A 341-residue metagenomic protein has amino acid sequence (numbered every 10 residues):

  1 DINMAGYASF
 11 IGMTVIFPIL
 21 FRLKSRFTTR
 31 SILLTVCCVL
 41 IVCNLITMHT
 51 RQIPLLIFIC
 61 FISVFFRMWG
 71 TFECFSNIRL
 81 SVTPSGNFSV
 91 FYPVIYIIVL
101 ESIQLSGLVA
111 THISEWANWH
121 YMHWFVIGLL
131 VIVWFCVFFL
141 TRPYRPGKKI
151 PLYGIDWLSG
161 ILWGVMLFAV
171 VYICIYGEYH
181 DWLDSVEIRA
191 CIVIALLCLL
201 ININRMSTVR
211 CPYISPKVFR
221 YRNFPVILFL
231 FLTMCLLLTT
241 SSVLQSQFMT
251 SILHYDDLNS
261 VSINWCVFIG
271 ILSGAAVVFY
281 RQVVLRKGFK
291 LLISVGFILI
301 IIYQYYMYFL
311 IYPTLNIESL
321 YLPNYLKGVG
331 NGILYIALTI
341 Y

Functional and structural regions predicted by a protein language model:
D1-I16: Extracellular/periplasmic helix-loop-helix junction of adjacent transmembrane segments in MFS-like secondary
I2-N3, S89, P93, S185-C191 (+1 more regions): Small-residue hotspots at the loop-to-helix junctions and early N-terminal turns of transmembrane alpha-helices
G6, F10, S89-Q104, N264 (+2 more regions): Small-residue-rich transmembrane alpha-helices and their cytosolic helix-loop interfaces in multi-pass secondary
G6, F66, P212-Y341: 12-transmembrane solute porter fold
I11-V15, L45, L100-L108, G164 (+2 more regions): Hydrophobic/small/kink-forming positions within alpha-helical transmembrane segments of polytopic membrane proteins
F17-F21, S25-W157: Helix-loop-helix hairpins in multi-pass membrane proteins, especially solute transporters
V39-H49, L129-C136, L197-C198, S273 (+2 more regions): Transmembrane-helix signature of multi-pass solute transporters
W116-F229: Hydrophobic transmembrane-helix bundles of small-molecule transporters
